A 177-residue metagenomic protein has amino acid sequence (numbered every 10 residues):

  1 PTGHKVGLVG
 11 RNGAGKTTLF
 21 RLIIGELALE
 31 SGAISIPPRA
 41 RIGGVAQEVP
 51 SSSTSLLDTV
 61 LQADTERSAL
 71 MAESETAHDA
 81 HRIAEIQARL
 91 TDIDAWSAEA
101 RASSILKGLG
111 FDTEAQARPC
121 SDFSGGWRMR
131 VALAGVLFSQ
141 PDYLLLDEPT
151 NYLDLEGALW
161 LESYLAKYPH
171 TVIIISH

Functional and structural regions predicted by a protein language model:
P1-H177: ABC ATP-binding cassette signature C-motif
